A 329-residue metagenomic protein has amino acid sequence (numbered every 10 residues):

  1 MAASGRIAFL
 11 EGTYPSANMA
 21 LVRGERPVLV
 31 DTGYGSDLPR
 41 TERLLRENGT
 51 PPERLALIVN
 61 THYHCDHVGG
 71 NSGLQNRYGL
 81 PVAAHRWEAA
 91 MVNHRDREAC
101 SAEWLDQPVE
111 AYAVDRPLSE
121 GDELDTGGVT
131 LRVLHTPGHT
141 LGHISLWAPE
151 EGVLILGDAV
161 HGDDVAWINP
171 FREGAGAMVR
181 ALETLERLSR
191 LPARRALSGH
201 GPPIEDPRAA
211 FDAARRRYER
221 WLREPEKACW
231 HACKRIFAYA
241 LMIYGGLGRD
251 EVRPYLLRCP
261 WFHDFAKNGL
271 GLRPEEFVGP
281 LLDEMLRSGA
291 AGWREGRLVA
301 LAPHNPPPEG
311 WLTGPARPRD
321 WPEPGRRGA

Functional and structural regions predicted by a protein language model:
M1-I7, A102-D106, G127-V129: Short Pro/Gly-enriched beta-strand edge/turn motifs at strand-loop
M1-N48, P52, S145-G157, G162: Conserved beta-strand hairpin/beta-sheet module of binuclear metal-dependent hydrolase folds, prominently
G5, L55-A56, G69, L74 (+5 more regions): A structural signal for the main folded, soluble domain(s) of proteins
V22, D31, T41, H62 (+8 more regions): Divalent metal-coordination and catalytic microenvironments
Y34-P39, R46-T126: Active-site HxH/HxHxD metal-binding segment of metal-dependent hydrolases
Y34-S36, E123, T130-P137, L141-E226: Metallo-beta-lactamase
D37, R116, G176-R180, R273 (+1 more regions): Soluble or luminal CAZymes and related metallo-dependent hydrolases
C229-A329: C-terminal regulatory/interaction regions
